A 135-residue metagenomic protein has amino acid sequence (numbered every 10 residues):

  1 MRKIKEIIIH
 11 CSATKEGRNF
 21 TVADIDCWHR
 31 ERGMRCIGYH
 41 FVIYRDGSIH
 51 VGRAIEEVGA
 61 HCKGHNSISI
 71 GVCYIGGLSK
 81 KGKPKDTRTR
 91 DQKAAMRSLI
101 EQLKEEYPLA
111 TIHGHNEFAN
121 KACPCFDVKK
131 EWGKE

Functional and structural regions predicted by a protein language model:
M1-E57: Short, conserved "active-site rim" segments that organize catalytic pockets and cofactor/ligand binding
M1-S12, R45-I49, H65-I68, I75-E135: Basic/polar, cationic surfaces and motifs that engage anionic cell-wall and phosphate/carboxylate ligands
E31-G33, Y39, A60-C62, Q102 (+1 more regions): Homeobox/homeodomain signature
I55-C73: Short, surface-exposed glycine/acidic/tryptophan-bearing loops
